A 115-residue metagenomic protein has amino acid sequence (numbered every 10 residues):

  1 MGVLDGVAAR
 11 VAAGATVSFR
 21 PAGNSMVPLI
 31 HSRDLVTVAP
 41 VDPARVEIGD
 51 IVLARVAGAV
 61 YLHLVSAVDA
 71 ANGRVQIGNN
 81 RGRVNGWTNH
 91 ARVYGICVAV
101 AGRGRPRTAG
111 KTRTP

Functional and structural regions predicted by a protein language model:
M1-P115: Extended hydrophobic leader/signal-anchor segments used for secretion and membrane insertion
